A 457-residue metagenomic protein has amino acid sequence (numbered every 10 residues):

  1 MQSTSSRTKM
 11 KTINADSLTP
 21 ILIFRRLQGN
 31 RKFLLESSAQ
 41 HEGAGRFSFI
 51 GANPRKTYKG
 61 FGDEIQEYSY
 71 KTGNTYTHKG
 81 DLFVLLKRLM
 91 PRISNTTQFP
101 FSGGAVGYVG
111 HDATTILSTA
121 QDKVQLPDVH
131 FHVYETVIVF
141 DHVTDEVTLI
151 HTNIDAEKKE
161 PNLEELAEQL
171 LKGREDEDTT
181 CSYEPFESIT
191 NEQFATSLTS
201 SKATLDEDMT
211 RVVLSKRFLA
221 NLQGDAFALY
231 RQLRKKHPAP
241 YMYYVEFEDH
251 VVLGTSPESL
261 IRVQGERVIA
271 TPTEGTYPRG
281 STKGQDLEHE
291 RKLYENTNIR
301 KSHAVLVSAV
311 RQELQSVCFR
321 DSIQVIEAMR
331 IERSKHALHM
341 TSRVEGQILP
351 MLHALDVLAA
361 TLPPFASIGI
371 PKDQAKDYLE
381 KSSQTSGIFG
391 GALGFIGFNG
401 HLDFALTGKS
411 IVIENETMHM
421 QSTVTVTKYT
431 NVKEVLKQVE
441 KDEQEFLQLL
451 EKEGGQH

Functional and structural regions predicted by a protein language model:
M1-H457: Extended alpha-helical targeting/anchoring segments, especially N-terminal organellar/secretory targeting helices
